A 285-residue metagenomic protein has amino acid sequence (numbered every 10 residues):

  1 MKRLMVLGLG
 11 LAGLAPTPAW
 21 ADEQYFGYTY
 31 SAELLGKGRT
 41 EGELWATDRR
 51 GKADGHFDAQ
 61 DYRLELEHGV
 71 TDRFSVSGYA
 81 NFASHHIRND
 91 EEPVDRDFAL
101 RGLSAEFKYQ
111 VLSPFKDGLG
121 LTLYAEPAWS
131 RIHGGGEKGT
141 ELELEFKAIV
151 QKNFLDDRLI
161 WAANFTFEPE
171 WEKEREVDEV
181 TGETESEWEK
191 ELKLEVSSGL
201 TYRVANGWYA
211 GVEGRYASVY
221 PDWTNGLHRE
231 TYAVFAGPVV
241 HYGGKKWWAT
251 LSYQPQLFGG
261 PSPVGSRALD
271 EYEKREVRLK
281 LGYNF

Functional and structural regions predicted by a protein language model:
M1-Y25: Cleavable N-terminal export/targeting peptides
W20-N284: Transmembrane beta-barrel domains of Gram-negative outer membranes and organellar outer membranes
